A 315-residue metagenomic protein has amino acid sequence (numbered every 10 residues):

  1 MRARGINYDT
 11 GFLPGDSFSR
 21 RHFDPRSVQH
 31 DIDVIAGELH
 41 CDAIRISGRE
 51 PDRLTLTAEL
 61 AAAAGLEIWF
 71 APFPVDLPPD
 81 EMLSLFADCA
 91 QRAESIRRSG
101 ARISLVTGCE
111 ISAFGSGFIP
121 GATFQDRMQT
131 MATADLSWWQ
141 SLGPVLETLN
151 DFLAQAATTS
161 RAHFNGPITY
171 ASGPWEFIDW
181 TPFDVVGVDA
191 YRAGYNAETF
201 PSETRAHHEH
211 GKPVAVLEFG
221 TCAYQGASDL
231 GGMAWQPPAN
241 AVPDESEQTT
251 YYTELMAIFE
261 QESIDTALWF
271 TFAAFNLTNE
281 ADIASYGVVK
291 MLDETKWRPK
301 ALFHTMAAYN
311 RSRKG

Functional and structural regions predicted by a protein language model:
M1-I32, C41: Boundary/entry segment of secreted carbohydrate-active catalytic domains
R2-Y8, D42-I46, I68-P72, I103-T107 (+4 more regions): Hydrophobic faces of well-ordered beta-strands that scaffold small-molecule active sites in alpha/beta enzyme cores
R4-N7, S17, I258, E262-S263 (+1 more regions): Aromatic-rich peripheral "rim/lid" segments of glycoside hydrolase catalytic domains that contact and position glycan
D31-A87, S141-T169: Aromatic-lined substrate-binding rim segments of carbohydrate-active enzymes
A43-T55, V75-S84, W175-I178, Y191-F200 (+2 more regions): Acidic-and-aromatic substrate-binding clefts and catalytic sites of carbohydrate-active enzymes
P72, D76, S116-G117, H210-L255 (+1 more regions): Active-site clefts of carbohydrate-active enzymes
Q91-L146, T169-S172, L268-T271: Active-site groove signature of glycoside hydrolases
E147, A162, P167-Q236, M256-E260 (+1 more regions): Glycoside hydrolase catalytic-domain groove-lining segments
